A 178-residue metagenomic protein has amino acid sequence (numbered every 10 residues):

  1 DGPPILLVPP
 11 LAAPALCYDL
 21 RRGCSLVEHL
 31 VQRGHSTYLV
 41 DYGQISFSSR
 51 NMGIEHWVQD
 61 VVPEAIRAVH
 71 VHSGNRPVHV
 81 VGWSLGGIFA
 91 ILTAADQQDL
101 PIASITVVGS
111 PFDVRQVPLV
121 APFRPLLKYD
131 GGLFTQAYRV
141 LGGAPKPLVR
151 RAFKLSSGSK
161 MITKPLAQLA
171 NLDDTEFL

Functional and structural regions predicted by a protein language model:
D1-S46: Short, surface-exposed "cap/lid" segments of acyl-processing enzymes
L6-P9, L30, D41, V61 (+2 more regions): Catalytic nucleophile loop
R22-S25, H56, F123-R124: Glycine-rich, phosphate-binding/catalytic loops in enzymes
S49-N51, P118: Conserved catalytic-core motifs of eukaryotic protein kinase domains, centered on the activation segment
N51-H72: Alpha/beta-hydrolase active-site loop
V71, N75, L85, F89-L178: Alpha/beta-hydrolase-fold enzymes
